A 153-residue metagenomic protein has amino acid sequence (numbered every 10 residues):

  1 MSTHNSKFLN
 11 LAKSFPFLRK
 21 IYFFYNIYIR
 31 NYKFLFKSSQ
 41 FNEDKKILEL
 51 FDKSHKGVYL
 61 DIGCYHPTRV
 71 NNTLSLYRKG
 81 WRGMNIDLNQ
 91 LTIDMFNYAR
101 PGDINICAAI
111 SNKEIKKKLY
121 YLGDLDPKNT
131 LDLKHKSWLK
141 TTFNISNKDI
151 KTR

Functional and structural regions predicted by a protein language model:
M1-R153: Phosphate/nucleotide-binding beta-alpha loop and adjacent structural elements of enzyme active sites
